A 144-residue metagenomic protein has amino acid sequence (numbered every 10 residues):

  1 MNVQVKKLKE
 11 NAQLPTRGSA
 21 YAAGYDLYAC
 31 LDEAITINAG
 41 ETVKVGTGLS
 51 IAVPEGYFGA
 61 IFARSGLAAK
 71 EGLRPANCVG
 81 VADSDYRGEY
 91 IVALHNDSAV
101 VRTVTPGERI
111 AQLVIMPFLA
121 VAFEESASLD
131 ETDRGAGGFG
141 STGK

Functional and structural regions predicted by a protein language model:
M1-K144: DUTPase catalytic domain/fold
